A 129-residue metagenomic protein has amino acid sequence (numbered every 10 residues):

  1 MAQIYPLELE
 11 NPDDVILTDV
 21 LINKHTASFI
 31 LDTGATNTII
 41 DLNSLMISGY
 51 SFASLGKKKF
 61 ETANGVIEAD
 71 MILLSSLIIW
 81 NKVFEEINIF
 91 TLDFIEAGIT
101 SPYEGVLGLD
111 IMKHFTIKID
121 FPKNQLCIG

Functional and structural regions predicted by a protein language model:
M1-G129: Pepsin/retropepsin-fold aspartyl endopeptidases
